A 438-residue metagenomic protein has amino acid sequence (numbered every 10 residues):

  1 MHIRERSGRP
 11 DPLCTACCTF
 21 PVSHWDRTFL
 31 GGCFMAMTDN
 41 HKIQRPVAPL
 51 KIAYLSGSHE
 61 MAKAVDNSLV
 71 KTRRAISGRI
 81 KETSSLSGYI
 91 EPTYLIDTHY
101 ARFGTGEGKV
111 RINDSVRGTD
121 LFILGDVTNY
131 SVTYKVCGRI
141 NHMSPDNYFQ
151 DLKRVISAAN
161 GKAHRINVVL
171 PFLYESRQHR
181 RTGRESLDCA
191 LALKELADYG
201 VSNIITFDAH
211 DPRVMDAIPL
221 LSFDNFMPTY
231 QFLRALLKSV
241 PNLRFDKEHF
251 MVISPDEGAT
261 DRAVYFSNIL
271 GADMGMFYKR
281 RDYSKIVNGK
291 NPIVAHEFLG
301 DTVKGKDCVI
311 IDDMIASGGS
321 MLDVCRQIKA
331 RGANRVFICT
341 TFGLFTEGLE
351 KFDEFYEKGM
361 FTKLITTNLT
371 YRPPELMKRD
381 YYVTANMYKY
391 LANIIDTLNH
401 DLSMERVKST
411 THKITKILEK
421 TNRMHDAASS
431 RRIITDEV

Functional and structural regions predicted by a protein language model:
H2-V438: PRPP-associated nucleotide enzymes
